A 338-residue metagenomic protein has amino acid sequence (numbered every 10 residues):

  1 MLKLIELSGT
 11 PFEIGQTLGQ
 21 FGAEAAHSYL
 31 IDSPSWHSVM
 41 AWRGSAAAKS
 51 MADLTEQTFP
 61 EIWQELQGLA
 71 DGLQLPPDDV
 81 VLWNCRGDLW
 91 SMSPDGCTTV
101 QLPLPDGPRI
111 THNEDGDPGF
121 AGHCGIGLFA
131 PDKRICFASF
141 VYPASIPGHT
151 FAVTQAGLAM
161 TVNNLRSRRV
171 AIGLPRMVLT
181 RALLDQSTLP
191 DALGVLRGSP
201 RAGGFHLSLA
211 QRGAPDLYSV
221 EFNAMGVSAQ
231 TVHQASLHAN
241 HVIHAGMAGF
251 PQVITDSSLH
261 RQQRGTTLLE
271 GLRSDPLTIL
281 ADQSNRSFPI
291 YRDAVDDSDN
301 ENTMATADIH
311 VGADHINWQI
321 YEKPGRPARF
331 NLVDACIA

Functional and structural regions predicted by a protein language model:
M1-D95, Q186-L217, A224, Q234-A338: C-terminus-biased signal that marks the final domain/tail of proteins
E6, W36, M40, Q57-E61 (+2 more regions): A contiguous strand-loop segment
R109-T111, A159, S228, H315-Q319: General beta-strand recognition
G116-P118, R166-R168, M225-V227, K323-R326: Short, surface-exposed beta-strand-loop junctions and turns on beta-sheet-rich folds
Y142-F151, A156-G157, R166-S167, M177-T180 (+1 more regions): Structured soluble/peripheral alpha/beta segments that form catalytic or ligand/cofactor-binding pockets
